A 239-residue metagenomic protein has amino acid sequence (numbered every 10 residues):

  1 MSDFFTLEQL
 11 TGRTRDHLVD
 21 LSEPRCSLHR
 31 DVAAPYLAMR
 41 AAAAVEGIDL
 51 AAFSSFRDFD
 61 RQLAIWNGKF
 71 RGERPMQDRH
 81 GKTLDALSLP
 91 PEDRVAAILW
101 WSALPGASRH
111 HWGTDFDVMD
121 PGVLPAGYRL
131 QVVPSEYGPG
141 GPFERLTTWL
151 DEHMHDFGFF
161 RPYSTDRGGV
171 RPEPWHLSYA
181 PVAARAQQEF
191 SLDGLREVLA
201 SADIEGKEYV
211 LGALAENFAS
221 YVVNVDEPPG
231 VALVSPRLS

Functional and structural regions predicted by a protein language model:
S2-S239: Cell-envelope/glycan interface and biosynthesis
